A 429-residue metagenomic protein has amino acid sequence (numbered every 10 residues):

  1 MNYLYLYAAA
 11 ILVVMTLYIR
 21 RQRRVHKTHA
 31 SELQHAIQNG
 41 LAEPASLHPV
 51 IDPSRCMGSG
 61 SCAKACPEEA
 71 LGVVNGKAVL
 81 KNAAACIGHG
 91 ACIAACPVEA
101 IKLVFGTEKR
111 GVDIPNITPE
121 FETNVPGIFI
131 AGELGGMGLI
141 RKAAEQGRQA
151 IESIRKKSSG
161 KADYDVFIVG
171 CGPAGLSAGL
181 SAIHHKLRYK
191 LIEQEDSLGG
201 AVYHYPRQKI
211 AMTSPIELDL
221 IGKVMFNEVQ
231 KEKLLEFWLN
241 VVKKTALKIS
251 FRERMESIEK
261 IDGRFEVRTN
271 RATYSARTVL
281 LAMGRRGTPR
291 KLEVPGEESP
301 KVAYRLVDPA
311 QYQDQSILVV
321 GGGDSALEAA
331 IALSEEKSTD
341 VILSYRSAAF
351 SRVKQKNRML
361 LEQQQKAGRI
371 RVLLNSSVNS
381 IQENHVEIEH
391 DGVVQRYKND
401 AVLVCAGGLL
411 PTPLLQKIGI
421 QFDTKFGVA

Functional and structural regions predicted by a protein language model:
M1-K64, E69, V73: Non-ligating segments of multi-cofactor redox enzymes
A36-G58, A70-G88, E108-P119, L134 (+2 more regions): Ferredoxin-like iron-sulfur electron-transfer modules
E43, K209-I216, E228-T269, T273-A276 (+1 more regions): A Rossmann-like FAD-binding core segment of flavoenzymes
S61-K77, A91-T107: Iron-sulfur cluster-binding cysteine motifs and their immediate structural context in ferredoxin-like electron-transfer
A70, V98-I114, A272, A282-R305 (+1 more regions): Glycine-rich beta-alpha-beta "Rossmann" dinucleotide-binding loop(s) and their flanking helix/strand
E120-K190, R305-F350, T412-K417: Rossmann-like dinucleotide/flavin-binding elements
I128-I130, G147, F167-V169, I192 (+5 more regions): Short hydrophobic core segments
K260-R264, N270-L360: Predominantly flavin-linked oxidoreductase catalytic cores and closely associated redox partners
